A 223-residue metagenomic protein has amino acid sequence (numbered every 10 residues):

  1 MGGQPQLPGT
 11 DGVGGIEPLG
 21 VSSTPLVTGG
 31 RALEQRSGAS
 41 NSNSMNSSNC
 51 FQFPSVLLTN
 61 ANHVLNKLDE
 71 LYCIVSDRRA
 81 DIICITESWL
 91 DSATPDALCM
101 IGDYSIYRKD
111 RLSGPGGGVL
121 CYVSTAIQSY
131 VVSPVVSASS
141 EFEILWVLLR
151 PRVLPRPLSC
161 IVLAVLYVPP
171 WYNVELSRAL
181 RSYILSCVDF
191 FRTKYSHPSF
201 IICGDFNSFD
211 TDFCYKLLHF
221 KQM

Functional and structural regions predicted by a protein language model:
M1-M223: A shared catalytic/ligand-binding motif for oxyanion handling
